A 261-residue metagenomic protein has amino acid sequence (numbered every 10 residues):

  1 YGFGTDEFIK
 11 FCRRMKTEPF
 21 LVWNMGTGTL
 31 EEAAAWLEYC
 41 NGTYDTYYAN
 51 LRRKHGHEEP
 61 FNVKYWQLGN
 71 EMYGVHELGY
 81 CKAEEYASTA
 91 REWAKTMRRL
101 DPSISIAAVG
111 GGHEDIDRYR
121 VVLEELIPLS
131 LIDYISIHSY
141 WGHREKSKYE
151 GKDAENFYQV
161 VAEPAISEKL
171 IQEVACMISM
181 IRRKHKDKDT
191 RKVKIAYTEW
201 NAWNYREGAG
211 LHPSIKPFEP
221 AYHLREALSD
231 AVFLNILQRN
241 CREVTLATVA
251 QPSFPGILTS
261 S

Functional and structural regions predicted by a protein language model:
Y1-N156, E168, Q172: N-terminal catalytic cores of secreted or lumenal carbohydrate-active enzymes
G4-E18, T96-S103, E173-K192, F233-V244: A structural motif corresponding to the C-terminal end of an alpha-helix and its immediate exit/capping segment
G26, A83, V109, F157-S167 (+4 more regions): Hydrophobic alpha-helical scaffolding
Y47-R52, K184-D187, A209-P217: Low-complexity, polar-biased intrinsically disordered regions enriched in Pro/Ser/Thr/Gly
A49-L51, R118, A162-A165, E207 (+1 more regions): Charged, low-complexity, helix-prone segments enriched in Lys/Glu/Asp/Gln
N62, Y73, V161, L258-T259: Generic, ordered loop/turn and secondary-structure boundary motif
L129-N156, V160-E207, F233, G256: Extended catalytic-interface subdomain
S139, T190-S261: Aromatic/acidic polysaccharide-binding cleft in carbohydrate-active enzymes
